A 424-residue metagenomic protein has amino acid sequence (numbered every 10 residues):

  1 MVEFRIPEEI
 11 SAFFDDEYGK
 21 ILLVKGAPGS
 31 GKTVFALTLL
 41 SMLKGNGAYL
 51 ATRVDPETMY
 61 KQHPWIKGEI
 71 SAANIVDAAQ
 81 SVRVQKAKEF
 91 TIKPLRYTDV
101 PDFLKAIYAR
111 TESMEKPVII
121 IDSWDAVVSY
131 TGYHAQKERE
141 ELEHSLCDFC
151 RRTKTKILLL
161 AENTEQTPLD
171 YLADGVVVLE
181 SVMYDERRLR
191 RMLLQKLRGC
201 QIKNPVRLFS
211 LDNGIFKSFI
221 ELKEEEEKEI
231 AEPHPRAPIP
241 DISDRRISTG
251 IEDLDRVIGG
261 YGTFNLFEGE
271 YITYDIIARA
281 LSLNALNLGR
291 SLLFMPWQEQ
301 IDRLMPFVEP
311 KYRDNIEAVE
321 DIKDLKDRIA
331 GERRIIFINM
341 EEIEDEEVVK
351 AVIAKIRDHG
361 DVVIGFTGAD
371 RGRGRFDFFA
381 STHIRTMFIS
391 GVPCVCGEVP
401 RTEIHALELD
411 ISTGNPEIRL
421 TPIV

Functional and structural regions predicted by a protein language model:
M1-D15, S248-G260: Pre-Walker A adenine-sensing motif
E17-L22, Y261-L266: Pre-Walker A (Motif I) flank of P-loop NTPase domains
I21, A27-T91, Y271-I322: Conserved P-loop
L43, T153, Y171-D174, L288 (+2 more regions): Short, structured coil segments at secondary-structure junctions
V84-R151, N315-F366: Phosphate-binding/switch loop-helix module in NTP-utilizing enzymes
K156-I215, T367-V424: Phosphate-binding/switch region of NTP-binding enzymes
L194, R198-I242: Charged, amphipathic alpha-helical linker segments immediately N-terminal to NTP-binding catalytic cores
G262-G269, P296, Y312-V424: Extended amphipathic alpha-helical coiled-coil/heptad-repeat regions
